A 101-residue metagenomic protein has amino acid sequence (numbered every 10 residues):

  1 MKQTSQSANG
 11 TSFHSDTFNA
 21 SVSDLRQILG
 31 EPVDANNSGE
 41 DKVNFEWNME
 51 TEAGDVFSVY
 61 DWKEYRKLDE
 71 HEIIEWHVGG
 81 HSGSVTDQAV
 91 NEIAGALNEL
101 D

Functional and structural regions predicted by a protein language model:
M1-D101: Residues within mature, well-folded domains
